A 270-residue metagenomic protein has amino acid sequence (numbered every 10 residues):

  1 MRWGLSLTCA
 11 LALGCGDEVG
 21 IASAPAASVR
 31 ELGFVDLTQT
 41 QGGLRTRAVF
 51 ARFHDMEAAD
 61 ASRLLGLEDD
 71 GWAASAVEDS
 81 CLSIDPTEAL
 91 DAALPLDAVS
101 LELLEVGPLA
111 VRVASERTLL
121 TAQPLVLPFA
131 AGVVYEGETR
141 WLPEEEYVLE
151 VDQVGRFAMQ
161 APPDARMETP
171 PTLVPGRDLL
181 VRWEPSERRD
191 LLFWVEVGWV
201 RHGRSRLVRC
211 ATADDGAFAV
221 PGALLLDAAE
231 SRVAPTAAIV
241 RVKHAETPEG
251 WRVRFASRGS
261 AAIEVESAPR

Functional and structural regions predicted by a protein language model:
M1-T8: Sec-dependent signal peptide recognition, specifically the positively charged N-region followed immediately by
L11-G14: C-terminal motif of bacterial Sec signal peptides marking the signal peptidase cleavage site
G16-L173, R188-R270: Ser/Thr/Pro- and often Gln-rich low-complexity regulatory segments of eukaryotic transcriptional regulators
P175-R177: A contiguous catalytic/ligand-binding core that recognizes phosphate-bearing ligands
L179-S186, V220: Aromatic/hydrophobic beta-strand junction motif of beta-rich domains
